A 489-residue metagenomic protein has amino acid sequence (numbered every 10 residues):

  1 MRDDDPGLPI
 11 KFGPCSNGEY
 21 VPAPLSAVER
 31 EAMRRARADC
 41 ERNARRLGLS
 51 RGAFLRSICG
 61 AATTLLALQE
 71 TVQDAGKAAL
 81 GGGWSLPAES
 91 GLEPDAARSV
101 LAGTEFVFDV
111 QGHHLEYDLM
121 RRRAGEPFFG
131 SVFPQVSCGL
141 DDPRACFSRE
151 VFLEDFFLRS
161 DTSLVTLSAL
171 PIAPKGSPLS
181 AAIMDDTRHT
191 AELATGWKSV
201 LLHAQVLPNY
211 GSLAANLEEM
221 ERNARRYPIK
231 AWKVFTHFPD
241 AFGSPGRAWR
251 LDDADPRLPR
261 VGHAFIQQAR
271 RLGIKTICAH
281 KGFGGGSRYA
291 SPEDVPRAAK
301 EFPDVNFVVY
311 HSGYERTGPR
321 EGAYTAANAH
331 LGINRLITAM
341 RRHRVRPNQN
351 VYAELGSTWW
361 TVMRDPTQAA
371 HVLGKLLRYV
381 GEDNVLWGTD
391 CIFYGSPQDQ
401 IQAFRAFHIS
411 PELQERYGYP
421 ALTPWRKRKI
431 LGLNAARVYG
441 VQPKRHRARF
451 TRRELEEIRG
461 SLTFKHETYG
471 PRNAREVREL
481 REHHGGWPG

Functional and structural regions predicted by a protein language model:
M1-L49: N-terminal secretory signal peptides
P24-A27, E31-A32, D118-F147, S163-L164 (+5 more regions): Active-site gating loops and adjacent loop-to-helix segments of metal-dependent hydrolytic enzymes
R42, G48-Q69, E93-V100, F106 (+5 more regions): Mid-to-C-terminal alpha-helical segments outside catalytic/metal-binding sites
F108-V110, L167-S168, H203-Q205, K233 (+3 more regions): Active-site neighborhood of phospho(di)ester-bond hydrolases with catalytic His/Asp-centered motifs
Q111-Y117, H280, H311: Histidine-centered divalent metal-coordination motifs
G112-H113, P127-F147, V151-P178, S199-L207 (+2 more regions): Divalent metal-dependent hydrolysis catalytic cores, especially in the metallo-beta-lactamase
L164, P171-A290: Active-site gating/metal-coordination segments in enzymes
K230, A241, G246-W387, E412-R426 (+1 more regions): Catalytic pocket-lining loop regions of alpha/beta-barrel enzymes, especially the amidohydrolase/enolase/GH5 lineages
